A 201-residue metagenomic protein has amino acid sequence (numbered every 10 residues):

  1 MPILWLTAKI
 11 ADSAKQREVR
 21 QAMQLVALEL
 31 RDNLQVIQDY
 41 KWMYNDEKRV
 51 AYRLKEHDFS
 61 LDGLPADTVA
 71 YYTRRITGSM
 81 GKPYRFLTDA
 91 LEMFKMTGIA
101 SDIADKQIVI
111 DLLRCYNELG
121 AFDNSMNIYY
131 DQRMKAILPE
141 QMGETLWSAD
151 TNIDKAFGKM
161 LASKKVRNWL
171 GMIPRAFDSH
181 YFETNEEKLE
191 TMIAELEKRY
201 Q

Functional and structural regions predicted by a protein language model:
M1-A14: Membrane-embedded hydrophobic alpha-helical segments
S13-V26: Alpha-helical transmembrane signal-anchor/signal-peptide segments
Q24-Q201: Interfacial alpha-helical end/capping and short helix-turn segments at domain and membrane boundaries
